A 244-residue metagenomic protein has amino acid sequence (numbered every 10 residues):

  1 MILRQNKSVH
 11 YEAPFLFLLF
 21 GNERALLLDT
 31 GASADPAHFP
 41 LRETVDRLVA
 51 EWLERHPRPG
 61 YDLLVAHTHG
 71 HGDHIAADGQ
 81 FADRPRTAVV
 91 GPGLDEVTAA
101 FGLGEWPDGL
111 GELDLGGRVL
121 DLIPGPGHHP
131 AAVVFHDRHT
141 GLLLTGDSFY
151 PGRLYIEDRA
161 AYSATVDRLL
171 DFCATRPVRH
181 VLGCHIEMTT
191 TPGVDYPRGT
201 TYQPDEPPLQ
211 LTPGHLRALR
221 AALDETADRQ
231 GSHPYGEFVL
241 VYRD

Functional and structural regions predicted by a protein language model:
M1-E54, F135-D147: Conserved beta-strand hairpin/beta-sheet module of binuclear metal-dependent hydrolase folds, prominently
L18, V134-L144, S163-T175, Y242-R243: Metal-dependent phosphodiesterase/nuclease catalytic metal-binding core
L28-T30, R58-D73, V89-G93, P124-G127 (+2 more regions): Active-site neighborhood of phospho(di)ester-bond hydrolases with catalytic His/Asp-centered motifs
A32-G116: Active-site HxH/HxHxD metal-binding segment of metal-dependent hydrolases
A34-D35, G70-A77, H129-A132, Y150-L154 (+1 more regions): Active-site environment of divalent metal-dependent phosphoester hydrolases
P40-R42, D46-L48, Y155-L169: A short alpha/beta connector and helix-capping loop motif
G109-D137, L142: Core dinuclear metal-dependent hydrolase active-site scaffold
D167-D244: Accessory terminal helices/loops
